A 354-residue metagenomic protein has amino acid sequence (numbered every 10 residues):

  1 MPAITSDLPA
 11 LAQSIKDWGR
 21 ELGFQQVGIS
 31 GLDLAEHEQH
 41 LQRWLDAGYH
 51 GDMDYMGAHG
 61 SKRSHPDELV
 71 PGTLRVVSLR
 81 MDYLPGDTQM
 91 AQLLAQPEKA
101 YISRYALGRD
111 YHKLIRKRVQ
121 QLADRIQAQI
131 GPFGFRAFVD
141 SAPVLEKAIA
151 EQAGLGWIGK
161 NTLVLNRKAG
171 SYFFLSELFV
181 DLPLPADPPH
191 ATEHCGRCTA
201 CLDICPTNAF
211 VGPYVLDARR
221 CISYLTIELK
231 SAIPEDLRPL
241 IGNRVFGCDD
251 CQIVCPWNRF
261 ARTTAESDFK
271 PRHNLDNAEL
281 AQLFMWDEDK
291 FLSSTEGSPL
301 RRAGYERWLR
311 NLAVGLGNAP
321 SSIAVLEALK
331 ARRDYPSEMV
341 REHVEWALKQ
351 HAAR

Functional and structural regions predicted by a protein language model:
M1-H194, G242: Auxiliary alpha/beta "docking" domains used to position bulky ligands
F24, A200-Y224, K230, R244-D268 (+1 more regions): Iron-sulfur cluster-binding cysteine motifs and their immediate structural context in ferredoxin-like electron-transfer
P234-D268, S293-G297, R301, R307-W308 (+1 more regions): C-terminal amphipathic alpha-helical segment
H273-W308: Glycine-rich phosphate/pyrophosphate-binding loop and adjacent beta-alpha nucleotide/cofactor-binding cores
F291-S294, S321-R333, A353-R354: Amphipathic alpha-helical scaffolding segments comprising HEAT/armadillo-like alpha-solenoid repeats
R301-A303, A331-V340: Short coil turns that connect the paired helices of HEAT/ARM alpha-solenoid repeats
L309-S321, E342-A353: Structural detector for internal amphipathic alpha-helices that build alpha-solenoid repeat scaffolds
